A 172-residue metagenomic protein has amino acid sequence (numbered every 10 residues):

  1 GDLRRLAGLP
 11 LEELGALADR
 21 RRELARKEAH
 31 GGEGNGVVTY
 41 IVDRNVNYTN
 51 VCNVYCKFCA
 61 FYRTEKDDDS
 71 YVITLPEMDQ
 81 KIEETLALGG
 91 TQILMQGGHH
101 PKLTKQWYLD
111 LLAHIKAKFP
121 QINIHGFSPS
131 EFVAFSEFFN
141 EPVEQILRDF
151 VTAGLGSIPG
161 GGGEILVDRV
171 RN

Functional and structural regions predicted by a protein language model:
G1-V54: Flexible, acidic/Gly-rich N-terminal and inter-domain linker regions that tether and position cofactor-handling modules
G36-N45, S70-I73, H99-P101: Ferredoxin-like iron-sulfur electron-transfer modules
R44, Y62-L75, E131-P142, N172: Active-site mouth loops of central-metabolism enzymes
C56-C59: The canonical Cys-X-X-Cys-His
R63-G97, D110, K116: Conserved alpha-helical substructure of the radical SAM core
G90-N172: Conserved SAM/AdoMet-binding glycine-rich loop
